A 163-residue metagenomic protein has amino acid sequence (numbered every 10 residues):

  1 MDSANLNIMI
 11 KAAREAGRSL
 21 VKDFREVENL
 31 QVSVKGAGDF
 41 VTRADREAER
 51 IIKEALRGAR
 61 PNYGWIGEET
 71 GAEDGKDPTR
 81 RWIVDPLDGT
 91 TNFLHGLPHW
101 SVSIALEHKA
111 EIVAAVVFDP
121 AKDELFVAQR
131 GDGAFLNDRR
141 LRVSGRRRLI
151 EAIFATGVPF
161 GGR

Functional and structural regions predicted by a protein language model:
M1-L87: N-terminal subdomain of lithium-sensitive/metallo-dependent phosphomonoesterases centered on the IMPase/IPPase/PAP
L20, D45, L56, T90 (+3 more regions): Residue-level signal for inorganic ion chemistry
D23, N92, N137: Residues that scaffold the ATP/ADP-binding catalytic core of kinase and kinase-like folds
V27, W100, A128-D132: A short, compositionally biased
G75, H95-L97, R147-L149: Short coil/turn motifs at beta-sheet boundaries
P78-P120: Glycine-rich active-site/cofactor-binding loop and its immediate structural neighborhood
A105-R163: Acidic beta-strand-loop-alpha-helix segment within the catalytic core of divalent metal-dependent phosphate-processing
